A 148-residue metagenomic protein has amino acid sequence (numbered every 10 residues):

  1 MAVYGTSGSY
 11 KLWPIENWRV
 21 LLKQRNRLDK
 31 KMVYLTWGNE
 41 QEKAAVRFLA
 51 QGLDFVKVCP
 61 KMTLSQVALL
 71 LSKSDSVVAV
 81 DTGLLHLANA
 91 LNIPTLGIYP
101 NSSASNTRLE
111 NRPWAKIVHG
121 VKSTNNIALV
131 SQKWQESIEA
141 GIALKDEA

Functional and structural regions predicted by a protein language model:
M1, R27-L28, D146: Nucleotide-sugar donor-binding and catalytic loop/hinge architecture of NDP-sugar-dependent glycosyltransferases
M1-S9: Conserved donor-binding/catalytic core segment of Leloir-type glycosyltransferases
T6-S7, E40, S102-S103: Short, glycine/serine-rich, charged loops/turns that create anion-binding and catalytic segments at active sites
S9-Y10, K43-A44, L87, S105-N106: Glycine/Thr-rich phosphate-binding loops of Rossmann-like dinucleotide-binding domains
Y10-E16: Hinge/beta->alpha junction and helix N-cap segments in small-molecule ligand-binding domains
N17-P100: Donor-binding and catalytic core of enzymes assembling or modifying cell-surface/extracellular glycoconjugates
V58, H86-A148: Nucleotide-sugar donor-binding patch of glycosyltransferase catalytic domains
